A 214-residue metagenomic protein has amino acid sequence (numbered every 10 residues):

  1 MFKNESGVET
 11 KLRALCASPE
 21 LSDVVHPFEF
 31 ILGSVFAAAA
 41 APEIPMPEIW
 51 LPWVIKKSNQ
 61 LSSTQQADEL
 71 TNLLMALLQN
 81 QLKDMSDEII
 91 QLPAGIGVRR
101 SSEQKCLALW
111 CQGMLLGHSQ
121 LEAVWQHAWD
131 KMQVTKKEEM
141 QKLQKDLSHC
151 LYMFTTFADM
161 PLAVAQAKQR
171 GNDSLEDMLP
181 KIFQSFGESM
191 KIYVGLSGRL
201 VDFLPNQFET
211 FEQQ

Functional and structural regions predicted by a protein language model:
M1-E48, P52-S62, A76, L143-D146 (+1 more regions): The feature captures two recurrent sequence modes
G7-P19, K83, D87-Q91, K105 (+2 more regions): Intrinsic-disorder/low-complexity detector
S22-H26, S62, Q66-E69, V98-C106 (+3 more regions): Conserved aromatic-histidine-acidic binding/catalytic patches
E29-A41, L109-Q120, H149-T156: Short, hydrophobic/amphipathic alpha-helical patches that form generic packing surfaces within helical domains
E43, K83-S86, L116-H127, Y152-Q166 (+3 more regions): Charged/polar positions within long, soluble alpha-helices
M46-V98: A glycine-rich, hydrophobic loop/mini-helix early in the fold
A76-T135: Active-site-proximal alpha-helical scaffolds that flank and shape metal-associated catalytic sites
A128-E188: An amphipathic alpha-helical core segment
